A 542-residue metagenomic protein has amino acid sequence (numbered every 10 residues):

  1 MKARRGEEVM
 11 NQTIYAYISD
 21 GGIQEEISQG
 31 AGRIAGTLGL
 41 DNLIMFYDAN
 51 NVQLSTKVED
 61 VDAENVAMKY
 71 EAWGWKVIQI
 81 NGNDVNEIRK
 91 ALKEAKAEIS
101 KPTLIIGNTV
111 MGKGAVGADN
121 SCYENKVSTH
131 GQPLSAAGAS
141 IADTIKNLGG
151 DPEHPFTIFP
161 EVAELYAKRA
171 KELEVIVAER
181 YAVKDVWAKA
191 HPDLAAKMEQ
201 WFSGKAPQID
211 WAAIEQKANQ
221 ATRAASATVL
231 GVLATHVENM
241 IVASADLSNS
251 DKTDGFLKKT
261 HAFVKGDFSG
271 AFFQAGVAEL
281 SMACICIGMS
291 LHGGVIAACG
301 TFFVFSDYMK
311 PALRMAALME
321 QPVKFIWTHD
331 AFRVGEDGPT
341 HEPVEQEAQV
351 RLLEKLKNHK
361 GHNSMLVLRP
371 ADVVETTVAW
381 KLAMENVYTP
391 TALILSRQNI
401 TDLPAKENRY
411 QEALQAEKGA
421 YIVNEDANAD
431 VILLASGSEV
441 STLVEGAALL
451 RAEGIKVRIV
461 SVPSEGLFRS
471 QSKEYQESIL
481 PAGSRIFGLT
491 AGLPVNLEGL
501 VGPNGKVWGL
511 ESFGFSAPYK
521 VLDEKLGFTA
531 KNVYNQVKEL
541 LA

Functional and structural regions predicted by a protein language model:
M1-T13, A163-I394, Q398-T401, S461 (+3 more regions): Thiamine diphosphate
E7-N11, Y15, S28-T157, R333-L352 (+2 more regions): Thiamine diphosphate
S19-G22, T109, L247, F302 (+2 more regions): Active-site metal-binding loops of divalent metal-dependent hydrolases
G21, N81, G276-E279, F302-F303 (+2 more regions): Short loop or secondary-structure boundary microenvironments that flank and position key functional residues
G21-I27, D84-R89, A218-A224, P370-T377 (+2 more regions): Active-site glycine- and acidic-residue-rich loops that bind and position anionic ligands or nucleotide-like cofactors
G22-I23, N51, M111, N249 (+2 more regions): Short, glycine/acidic-enriched loop or turn micro-motifs at the edges of active sites
I23-G30, L280-C284, D307-K310, V440-V444: Short glycine/serine/threonine-rich phosphate/pyrophosphate-binding segments that cradle anionic phosphate groups
T157, E161-A163: Low-complexity, polybasic segments enriched for Lys interleaved with small residues
